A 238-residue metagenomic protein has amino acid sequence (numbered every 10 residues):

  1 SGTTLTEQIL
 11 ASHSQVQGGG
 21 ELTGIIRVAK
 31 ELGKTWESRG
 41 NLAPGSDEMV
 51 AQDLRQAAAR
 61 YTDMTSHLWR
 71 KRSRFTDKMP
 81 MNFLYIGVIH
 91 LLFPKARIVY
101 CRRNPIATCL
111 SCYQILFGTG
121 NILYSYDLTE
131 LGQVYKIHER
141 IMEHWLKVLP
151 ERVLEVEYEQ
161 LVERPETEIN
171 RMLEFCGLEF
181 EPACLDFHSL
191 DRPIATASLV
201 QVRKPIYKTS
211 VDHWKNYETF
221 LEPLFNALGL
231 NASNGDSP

Functional and structural regions predicted by a protein language model:
S1-F93, R97: Phosphate-binding active sites in nucleotide-utilizing proteins
Q8, G20, F75-M79, R97-R102 (+3 more regions): Short beta-strand segments
T23-I25, P105-T108, L161-E163: Conserved nucleotide-binding/hydrolysis micro-motifs of P-loop NTPases
P44-S73, C109-E155, V162-P238: PAPS-dependent sulfotransferases, especially Golgi type II membrane carbohydrate sulfotransferases
P80-F83, R103, E139, E159 (+1 more regions): Alpha-helix N-cap/helix-start capping motif
I89-C112: Conserved phosphate-donor/acceptor-positioning beta-strand/loop module used by diverse small-molecule
